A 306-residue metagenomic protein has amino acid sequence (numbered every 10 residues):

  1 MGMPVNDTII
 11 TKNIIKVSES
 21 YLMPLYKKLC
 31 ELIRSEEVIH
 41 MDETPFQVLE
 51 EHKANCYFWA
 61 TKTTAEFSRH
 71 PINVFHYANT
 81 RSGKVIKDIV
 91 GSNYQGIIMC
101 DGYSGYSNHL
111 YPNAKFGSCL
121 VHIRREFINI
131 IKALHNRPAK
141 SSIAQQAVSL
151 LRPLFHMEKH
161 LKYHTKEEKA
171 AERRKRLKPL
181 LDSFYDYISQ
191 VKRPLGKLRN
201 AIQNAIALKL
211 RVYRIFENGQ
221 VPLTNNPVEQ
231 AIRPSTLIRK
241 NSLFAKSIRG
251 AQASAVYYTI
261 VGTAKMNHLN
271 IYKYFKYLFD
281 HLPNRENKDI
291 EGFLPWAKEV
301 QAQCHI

Functional and structural regions predicted by a protein language model:
M1-I306: Catalytic center-proximal scaffold of phosphoryl-transfer enzymes
